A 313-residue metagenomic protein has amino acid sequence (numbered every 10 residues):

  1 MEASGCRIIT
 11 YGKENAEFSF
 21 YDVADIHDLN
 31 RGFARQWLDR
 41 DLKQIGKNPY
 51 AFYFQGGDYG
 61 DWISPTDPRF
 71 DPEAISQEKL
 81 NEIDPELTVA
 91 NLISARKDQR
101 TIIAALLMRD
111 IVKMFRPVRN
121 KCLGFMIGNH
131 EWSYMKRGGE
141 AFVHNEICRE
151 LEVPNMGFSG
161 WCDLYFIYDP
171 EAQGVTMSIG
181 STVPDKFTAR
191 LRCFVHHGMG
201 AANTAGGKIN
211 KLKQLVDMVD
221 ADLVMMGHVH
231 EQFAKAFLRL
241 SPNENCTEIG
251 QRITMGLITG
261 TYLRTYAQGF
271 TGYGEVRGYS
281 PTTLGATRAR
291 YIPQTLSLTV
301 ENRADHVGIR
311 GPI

Functional and structural regions predicted by a protein language model:
R7-Y21, C162-F194, Q251-T254: Beta-strand-turn-beta hairpins that frame and shape the catalytic cleft of phosphate-ester-processing enzymes
I8-E17, D28-F158: Core catalytic region of metal-dependent phosphoesterases/phosphodiesterases, especially metallo-beta-lactamase-like
F18-D22, A51-F54, L191-C193, L223-M225: Structural motif
D25, G57-D58, G128, H197 (+1 more regions): Active-site glycine-centered loops adjacent to acidic/histidine catalytic or metal-binding residues that shape
Q36-D39, G157-W161, E171-G180, A201-L215: A Trp-anchored, charged/polar loop motif used as the substrate-binding/catalytic surface of acyl/ester-handling
D71-A95, R277-G278, T283, Q294-I313: C-terminal accessory extensions appended to soluble enzyme cores
I127, F166, V195-M199: Short, structured patches in soluble enzyme cores that scaffold and shape functional sites
A189-F194, G198-L296: Conserved beta-sheet core of the metallophosphoesterase superfamily
